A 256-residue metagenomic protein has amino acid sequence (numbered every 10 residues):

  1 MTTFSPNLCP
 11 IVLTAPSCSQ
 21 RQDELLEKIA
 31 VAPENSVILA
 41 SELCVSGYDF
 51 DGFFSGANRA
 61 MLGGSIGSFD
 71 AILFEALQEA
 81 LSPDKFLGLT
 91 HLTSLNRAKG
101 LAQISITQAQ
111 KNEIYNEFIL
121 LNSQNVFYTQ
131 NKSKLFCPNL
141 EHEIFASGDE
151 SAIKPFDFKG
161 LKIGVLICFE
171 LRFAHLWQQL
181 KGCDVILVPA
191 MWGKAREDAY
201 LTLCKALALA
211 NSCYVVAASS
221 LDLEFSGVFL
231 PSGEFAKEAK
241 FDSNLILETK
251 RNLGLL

Functional and structural regions predicted by a protein language model:
T3-S17, T129, G160-E170, L187: Active-site-proximal beta-strand elements of phosphoester/diester hydrolases
F4, N116, N125, E224 (+1 more regions): Repetitive beta-architecture junctions, highlighting loop-to-beta-strand starts across blade-like repeats
P10-T14, L39, N131, S219 (+1 more regions): Residue-level recognition of beta-strand->loop/alpha-helix junctions
I11-L13, L43, T90-T93, I167 (+2 more regions): Active-site-proximal beta-strand/loop segments in catalytic clefts of secreted hydrolases
P16-S19, D23-S123, K194-K205, L209-C213: Cys-nucleophile CN-hydrolase/nitrilase-fold catalytic domain and related Cys-dependent amidase chemistry that acts on
A57-M61, Y128, I186-P189: Short hydrophobic/aromatic-enriched beta-strand-loop microsegments
I66-F86, R172-F241: CN hydrolase (nitrilase-like) catalytic-core segments centered on the catalytic cysteine and neighboring Lys/Glu
Q108-K181, R196-D198, T202, E248-L256: Active-site catalytic loop in hydrolytic enzyme cores
